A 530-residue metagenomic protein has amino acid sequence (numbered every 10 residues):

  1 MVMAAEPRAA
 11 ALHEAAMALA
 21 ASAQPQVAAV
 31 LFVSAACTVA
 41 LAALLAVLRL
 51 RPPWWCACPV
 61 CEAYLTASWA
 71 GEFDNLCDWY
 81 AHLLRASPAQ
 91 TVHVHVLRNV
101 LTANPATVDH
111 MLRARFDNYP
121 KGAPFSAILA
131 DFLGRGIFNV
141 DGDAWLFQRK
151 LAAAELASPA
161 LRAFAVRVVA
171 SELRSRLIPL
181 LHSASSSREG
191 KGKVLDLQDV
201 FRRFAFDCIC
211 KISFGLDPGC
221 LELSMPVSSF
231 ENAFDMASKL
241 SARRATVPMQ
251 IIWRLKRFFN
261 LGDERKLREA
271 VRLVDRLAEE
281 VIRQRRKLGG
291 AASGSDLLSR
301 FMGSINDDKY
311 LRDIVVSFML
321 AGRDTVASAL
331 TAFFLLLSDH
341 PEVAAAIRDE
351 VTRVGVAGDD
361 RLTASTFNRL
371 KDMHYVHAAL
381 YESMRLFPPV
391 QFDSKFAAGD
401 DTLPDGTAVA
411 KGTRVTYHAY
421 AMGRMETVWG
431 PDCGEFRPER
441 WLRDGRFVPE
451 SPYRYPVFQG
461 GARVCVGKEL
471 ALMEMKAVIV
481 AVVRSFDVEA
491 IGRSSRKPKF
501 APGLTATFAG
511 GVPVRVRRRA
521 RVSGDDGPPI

Functional and structural regions predicted by a protein language model:
V2-F147, V168-I178, A270, G399 (+1 more regions): N-terminal membrane-proximal hinge/A-helix region immediately C-terminal to the signal-anchor transmembrane segment
P59-H82, R98, F125-F214, S228-R283 (+5 more regions): Cytochrome P450 catalytic-domain helical core, especially the substrate-recognition surface and oxygen-activation
T66-P88, R276, E280, L362-T407: Conserved cytochrome P450 K-helix E-x-x-R motif and the immediately C-terminal K′/meander segment
A154-E155, A321, W441-M475, K499-P502: Cytochrome P450 heme-thiolate "Cys pocket" and heme-binding signature region
A157-P159, S238-R244, D263-L330, G358-M373 (+2 more regions): Conserved cytochrome P450 catalytic core segment spanning the I/J/K helices
H182, P341-V343, V415, K468-A506: Cytochrome P450 heme-binding "Cys pocket" and the immediately downstream C-terminal segment
A205, I209, A270, V274-A278 (+7 more regions): Central I-helix of cytochrome P450 enzymes
F387, Y417-R446: Conserved cytochrome P450 K-helix/beta-meander segment immediately N-terminal to the heme-binding cysteine loop
